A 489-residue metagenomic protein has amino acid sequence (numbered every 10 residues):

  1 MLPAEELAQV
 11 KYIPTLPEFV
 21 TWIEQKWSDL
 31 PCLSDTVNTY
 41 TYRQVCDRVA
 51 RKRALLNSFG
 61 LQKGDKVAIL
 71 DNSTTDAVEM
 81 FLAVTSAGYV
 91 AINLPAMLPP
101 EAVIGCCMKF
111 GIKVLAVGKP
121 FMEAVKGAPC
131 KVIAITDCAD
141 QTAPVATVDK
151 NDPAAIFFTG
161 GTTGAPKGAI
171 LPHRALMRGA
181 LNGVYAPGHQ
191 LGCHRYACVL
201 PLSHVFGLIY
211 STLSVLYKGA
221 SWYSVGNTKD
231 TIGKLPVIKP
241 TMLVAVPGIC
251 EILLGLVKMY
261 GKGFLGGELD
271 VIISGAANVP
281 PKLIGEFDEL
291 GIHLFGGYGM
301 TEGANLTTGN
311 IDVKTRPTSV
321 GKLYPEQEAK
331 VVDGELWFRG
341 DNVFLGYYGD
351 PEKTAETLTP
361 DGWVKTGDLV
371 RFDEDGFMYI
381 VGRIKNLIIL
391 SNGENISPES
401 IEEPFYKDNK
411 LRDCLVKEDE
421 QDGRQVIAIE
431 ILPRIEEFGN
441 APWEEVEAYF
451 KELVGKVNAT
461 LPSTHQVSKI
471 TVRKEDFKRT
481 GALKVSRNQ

Functional and structural regions predicted by a protein language model:
M1-Y40, Q44-F59, K63: N-lobe entry segment of adenylate-forming
N38, R53-L98: Conserved AMP-binding/adenylate-forming
T41-R43, A154-A180: Conserved AMP-binding A3 loop
Q141-F158, A165, H189-R195: Conserved pre-ATP/AMP-binding loop-to-beta segment of ANL
M177-R195, L202-G263, E268: Conserved AMP-binding/adenylation subdomain of ANL enzymes
L235, T241-A245, L253-T315, E328: Gly/Ser/Thr-rich phosphate-binding loop
K322-P325, D333-T357, F377, N392-I396: Conserved ATP/PPi-binding loop(s) of AMP-dependent carboxylate-activating enzymes
G340, G346, L369-S463: AMP-binding/adenylate-forming catalytic core of the ANL superfamily
